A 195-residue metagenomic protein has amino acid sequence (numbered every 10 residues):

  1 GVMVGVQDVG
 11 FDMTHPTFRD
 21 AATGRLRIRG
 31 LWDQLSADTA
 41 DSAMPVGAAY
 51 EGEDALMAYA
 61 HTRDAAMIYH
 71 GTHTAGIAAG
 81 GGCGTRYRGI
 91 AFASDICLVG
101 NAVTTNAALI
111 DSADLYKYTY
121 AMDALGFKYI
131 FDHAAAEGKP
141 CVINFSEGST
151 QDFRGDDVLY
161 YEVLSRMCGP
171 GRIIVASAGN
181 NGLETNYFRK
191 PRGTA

Functional and structural regions predicted by a protein language model:
G1-A121, E137-V142, G169-G171: Subtilisin-like serine protease catalytic core
T105-T194: Substrate-binding/access-modulating region of protease and related hydrolase catalytic domains
